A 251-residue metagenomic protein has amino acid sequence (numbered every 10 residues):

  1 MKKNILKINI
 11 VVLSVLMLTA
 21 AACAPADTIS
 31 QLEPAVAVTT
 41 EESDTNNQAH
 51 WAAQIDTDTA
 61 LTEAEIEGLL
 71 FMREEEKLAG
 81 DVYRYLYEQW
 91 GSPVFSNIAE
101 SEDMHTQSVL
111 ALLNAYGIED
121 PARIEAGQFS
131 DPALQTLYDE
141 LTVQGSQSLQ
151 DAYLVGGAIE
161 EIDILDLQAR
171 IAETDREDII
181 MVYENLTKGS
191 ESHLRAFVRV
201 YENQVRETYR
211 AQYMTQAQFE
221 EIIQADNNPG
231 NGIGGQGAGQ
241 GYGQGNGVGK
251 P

Functional and structural regions predicted by a protein language model:
K2-I10: Bacterial N-terminal signal peptides that target proteins for export
I10-M17: Hydrophobic helical h-region of N-terminal Sec-dependent signal peptides in bacterial secretory/periplasmic proteins
L18-A22: C-terminal motif of bacterial Sec signal peptides marking the signal peptidase cleavage site
A24-D27: Bacterial signal peptide processing site
I29-E33: N-terminal intrinsically disordered, low-complexity, charge-rich
P34-P251: All-alpha RGS (Regulator of G-protein Signaling) helical domain and cognate RGS-like helical scaffolds
